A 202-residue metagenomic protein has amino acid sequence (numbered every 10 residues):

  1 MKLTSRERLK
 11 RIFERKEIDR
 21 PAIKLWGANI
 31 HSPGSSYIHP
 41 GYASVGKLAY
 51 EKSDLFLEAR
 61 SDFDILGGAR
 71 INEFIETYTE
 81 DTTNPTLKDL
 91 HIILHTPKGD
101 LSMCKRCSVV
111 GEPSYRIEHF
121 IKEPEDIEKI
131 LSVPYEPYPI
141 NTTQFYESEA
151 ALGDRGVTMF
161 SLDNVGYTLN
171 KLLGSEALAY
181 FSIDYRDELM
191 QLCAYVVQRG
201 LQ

Functional and structural regions predicted by a protein language model:
M1-Q202: Catalytic cores of TIM-barrel enzymes
